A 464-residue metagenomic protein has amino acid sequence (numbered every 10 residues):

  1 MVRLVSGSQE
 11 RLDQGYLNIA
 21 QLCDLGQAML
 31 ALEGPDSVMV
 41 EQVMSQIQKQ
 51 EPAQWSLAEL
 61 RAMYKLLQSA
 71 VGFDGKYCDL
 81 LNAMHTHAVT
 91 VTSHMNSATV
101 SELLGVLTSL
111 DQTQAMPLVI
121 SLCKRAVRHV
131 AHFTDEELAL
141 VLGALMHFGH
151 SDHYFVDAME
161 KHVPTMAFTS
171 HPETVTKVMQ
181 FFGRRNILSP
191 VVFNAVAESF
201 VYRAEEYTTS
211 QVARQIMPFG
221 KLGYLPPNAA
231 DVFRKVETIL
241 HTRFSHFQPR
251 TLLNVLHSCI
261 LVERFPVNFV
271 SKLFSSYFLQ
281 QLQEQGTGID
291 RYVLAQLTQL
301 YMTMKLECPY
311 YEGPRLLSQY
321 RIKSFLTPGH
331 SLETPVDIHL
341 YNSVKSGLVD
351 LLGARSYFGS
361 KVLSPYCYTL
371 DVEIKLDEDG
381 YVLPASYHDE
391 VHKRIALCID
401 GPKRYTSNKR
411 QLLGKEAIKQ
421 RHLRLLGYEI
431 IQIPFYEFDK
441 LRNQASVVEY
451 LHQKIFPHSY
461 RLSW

Functional and structural regions predicted by a protein language model:
M1-W464: Eukaryotic RNA-binding helical-repeat scaffolds
